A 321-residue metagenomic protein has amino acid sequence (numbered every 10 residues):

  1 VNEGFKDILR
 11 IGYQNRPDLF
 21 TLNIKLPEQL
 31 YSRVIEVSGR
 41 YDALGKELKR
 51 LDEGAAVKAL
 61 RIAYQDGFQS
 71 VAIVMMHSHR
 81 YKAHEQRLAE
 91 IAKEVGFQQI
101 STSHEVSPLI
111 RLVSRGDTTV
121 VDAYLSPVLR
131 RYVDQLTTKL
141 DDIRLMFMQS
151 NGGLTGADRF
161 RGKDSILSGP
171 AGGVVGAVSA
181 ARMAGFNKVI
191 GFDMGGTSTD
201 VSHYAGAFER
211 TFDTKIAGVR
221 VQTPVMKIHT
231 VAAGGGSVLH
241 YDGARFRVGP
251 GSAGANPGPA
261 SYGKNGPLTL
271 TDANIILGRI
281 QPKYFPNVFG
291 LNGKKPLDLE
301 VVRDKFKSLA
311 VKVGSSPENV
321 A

Functional and structural regions predicted by a protein language model:
V1-A321: N-terminally biased helix-coil "hinge/interface" segments that flank
